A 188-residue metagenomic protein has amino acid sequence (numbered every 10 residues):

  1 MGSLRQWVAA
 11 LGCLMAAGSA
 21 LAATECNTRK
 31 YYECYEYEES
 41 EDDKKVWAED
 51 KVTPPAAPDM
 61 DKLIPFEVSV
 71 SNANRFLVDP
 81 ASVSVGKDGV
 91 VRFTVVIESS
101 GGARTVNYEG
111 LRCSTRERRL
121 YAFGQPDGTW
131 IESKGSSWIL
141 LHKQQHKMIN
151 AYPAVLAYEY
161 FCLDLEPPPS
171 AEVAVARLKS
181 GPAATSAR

Functional and structural regions predicted by a protein language model:
M1-L11: Bacterial N-terminal signal peptides that target proteins for export
A17-S19: N-terminal signal peptide c-region/cleavage motif recognized by signal peptidases
A23-R188: N-terminal secretory-pathway/extracellular module detecting exported/lumenal segments and adjacent signal-anchor/first
